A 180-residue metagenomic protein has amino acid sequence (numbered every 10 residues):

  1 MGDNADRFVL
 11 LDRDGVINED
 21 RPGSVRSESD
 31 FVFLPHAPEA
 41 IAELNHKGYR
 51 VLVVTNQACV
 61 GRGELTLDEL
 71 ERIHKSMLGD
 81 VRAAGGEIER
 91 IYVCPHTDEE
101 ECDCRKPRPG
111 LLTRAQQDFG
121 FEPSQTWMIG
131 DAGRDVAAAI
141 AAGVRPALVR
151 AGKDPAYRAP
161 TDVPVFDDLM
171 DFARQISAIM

Functional and structural regions predicted by a protein language model:
M1-L52: Active-site neighborhood of HAD-like aspartate-dependent phosphohydrolases
S24-S27, V60-E64, T97-C102, P155-A159: A short acidic, helix-capping loop that chelates divalent metal ions and anchors anionic groups
E28-V32, L65-R72, K106-P107: Alpha-helix N-cap and loop-to-helix initiation/capping positions
A37, I41-M77, E87-E100, A139: Substrate-recognition element of Asp-dependent hydrolases with the DxDx(T/V) motif
H74-V93, Y157-S177: Structural recognition of alpha->loop->beta junctions
D103-G133: Conserved Lys-Pro-Asp/Glu-containing loop-to-beta segment of HAD-superfamily phosphomonoesterases, centered on
M128-D167: Acidic, Mg2+-coordinating phosphoryl-transfer loop and its flanking beta/alpha structural elements, shared across
